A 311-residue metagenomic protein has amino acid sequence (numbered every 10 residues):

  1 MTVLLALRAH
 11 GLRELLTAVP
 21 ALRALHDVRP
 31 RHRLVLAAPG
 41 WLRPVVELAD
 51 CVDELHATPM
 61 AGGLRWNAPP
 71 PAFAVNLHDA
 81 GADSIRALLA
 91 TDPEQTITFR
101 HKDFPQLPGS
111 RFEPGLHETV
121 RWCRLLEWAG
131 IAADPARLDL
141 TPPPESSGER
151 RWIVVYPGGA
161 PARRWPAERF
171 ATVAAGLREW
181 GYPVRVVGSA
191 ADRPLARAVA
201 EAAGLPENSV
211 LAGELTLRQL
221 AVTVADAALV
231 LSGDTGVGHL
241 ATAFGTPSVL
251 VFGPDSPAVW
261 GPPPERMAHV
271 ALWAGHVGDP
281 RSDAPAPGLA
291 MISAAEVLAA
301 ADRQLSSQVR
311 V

Functional and structural regions predicted by a protein language model:
M1-V311: Catalytic machinery of carbohydrate-active enzymes, primarily nucleotide-sugar-dependent glycosyltransferases
